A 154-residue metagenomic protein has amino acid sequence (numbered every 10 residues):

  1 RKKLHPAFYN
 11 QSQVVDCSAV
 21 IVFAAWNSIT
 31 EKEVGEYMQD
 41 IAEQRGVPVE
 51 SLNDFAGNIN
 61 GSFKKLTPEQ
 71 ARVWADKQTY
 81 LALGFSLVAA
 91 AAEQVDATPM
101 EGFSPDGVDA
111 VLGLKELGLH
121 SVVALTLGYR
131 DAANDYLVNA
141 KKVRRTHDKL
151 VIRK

Functional and structural regions predicted by a protein language model:
R1-A42, L150-K154: N-terminal amphipathic, basic helical "cap/leader" segment at the start of enzyme domains
Q13-V22, W26, L114-N134: A glycine-rich helix N-cap at a beta->alpha junction
I21, G57, G61-V111: Small-aliphatic-rich amphipathic alpha-helix that forms the alpha element of a beta-alpha
I29, H120-K154: C-terminal helix-cap and adjacent tail motif
I29-L66: Acidic/polar short surface loop at catalytic or gating sites that assists cofactor/ion binding and chemistry
P48, D96, L114-K115: Short coil/loop linkers at secondary-structure junctions
P48-F55, Q70-A75, Y136, R144-L150: Short acidic/polar alpha-helix capping motifs at helix-coil junctions
V111-E116, N139: Short proline/glycine-enriched turn/loop segments at secondary-structure junctions
